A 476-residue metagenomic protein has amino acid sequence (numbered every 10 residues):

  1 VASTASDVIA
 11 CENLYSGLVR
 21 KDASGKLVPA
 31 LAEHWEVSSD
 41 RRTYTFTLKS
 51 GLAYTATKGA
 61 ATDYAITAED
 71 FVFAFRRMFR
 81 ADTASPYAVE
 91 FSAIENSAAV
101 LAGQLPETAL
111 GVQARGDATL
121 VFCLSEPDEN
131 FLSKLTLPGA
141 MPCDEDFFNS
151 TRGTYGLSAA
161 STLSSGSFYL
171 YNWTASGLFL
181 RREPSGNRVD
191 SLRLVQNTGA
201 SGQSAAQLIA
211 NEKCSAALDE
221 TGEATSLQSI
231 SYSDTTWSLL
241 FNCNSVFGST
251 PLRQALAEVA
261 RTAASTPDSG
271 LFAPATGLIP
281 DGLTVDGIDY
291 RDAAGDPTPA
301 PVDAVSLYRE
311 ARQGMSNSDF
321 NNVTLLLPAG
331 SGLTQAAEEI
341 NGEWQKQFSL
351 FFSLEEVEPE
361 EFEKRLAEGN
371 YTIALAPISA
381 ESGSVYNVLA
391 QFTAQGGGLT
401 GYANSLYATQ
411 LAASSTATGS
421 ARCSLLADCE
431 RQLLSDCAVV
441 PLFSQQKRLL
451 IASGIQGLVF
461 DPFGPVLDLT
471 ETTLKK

Functional and structural regions predicted by a protein language model:
V1-S39, K49, R76, L163-S164: N-terminal lobe/hinge region of extracytoplasmic solute-binding protein
H34-E90, G248: Aromatic- and charge-enriched surface segment that lines or borders ligand/interaction sites
L105-A109, Q113, D117-T119, C123-S191: Gly/Pro-rich hinge or "lid" segments in bacterial periplasmic/extracellular proteins
N149, A159, S176-T225: Ligand-site clamp/hinge motif
A175, R309-A380: Ligand/substrate-recognition segments at binding pockets and active sites
G270-Q313, G330-Q335: Structural transition elements
L350-F362, N387-S453, K476: Extracytoplasmic/peripheral linker and loop segments enriched in polar/acidic and small residues with frequent Thr/Pro
L449-K476: Long beta-strand-rich cores associated with HINT superfamily self-processing modules
